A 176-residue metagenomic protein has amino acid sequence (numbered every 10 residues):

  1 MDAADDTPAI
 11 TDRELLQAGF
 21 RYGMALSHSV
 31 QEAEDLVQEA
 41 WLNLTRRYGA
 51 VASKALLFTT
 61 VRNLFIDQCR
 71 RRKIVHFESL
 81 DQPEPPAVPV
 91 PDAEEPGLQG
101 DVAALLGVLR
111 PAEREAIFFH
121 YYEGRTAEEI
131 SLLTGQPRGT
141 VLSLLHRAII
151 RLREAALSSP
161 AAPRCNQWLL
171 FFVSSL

Functional and structural regions predicted by a protein language model:
M1-R21, Q31-E34, T45, R114: A short, charge-rich alpha-helical start-of-domain segment used by transcription regulators
D2-P8, I149-L176: C-terminal edge and immediately downstream basic/flexible tail or linker adjoining helix-turn-helix-like DNA-binding
L15, L144-R147: Residues within the DNA-recognition helix of helix-turn-helix
F20, W41, R110, R114 (+1 more regions): C-terminal flanking helix
D35-L42, V51-N63, S143: Structural recognition of an alpha-helix C-terminal capping motif at a helix-to-coil junction
A52, T59-L80, E95, E154: Arg/Lys-rich amphipathic alpha helix in sigma70-family domain 2
D67, V75-L106, T126, F172-S175: Internal acidic/polar
A116-H120: A short pre-motif secondary-structure segment
